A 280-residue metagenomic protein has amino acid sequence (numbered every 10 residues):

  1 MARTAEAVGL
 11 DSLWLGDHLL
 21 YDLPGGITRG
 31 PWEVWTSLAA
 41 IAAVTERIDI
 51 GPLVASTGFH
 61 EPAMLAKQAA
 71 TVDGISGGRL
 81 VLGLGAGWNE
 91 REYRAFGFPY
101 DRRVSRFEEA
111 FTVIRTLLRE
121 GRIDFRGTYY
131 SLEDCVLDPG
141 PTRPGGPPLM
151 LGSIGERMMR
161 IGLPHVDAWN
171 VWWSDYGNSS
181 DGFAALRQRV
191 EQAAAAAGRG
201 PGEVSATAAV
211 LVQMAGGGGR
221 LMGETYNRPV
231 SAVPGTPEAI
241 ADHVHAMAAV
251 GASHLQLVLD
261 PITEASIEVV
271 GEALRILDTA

Functional and structural regions predicted by a protein language model:
M1-A280: Active-site-adjacent structural elements that line small-molecule/cofactor binding pockets in enzymes
